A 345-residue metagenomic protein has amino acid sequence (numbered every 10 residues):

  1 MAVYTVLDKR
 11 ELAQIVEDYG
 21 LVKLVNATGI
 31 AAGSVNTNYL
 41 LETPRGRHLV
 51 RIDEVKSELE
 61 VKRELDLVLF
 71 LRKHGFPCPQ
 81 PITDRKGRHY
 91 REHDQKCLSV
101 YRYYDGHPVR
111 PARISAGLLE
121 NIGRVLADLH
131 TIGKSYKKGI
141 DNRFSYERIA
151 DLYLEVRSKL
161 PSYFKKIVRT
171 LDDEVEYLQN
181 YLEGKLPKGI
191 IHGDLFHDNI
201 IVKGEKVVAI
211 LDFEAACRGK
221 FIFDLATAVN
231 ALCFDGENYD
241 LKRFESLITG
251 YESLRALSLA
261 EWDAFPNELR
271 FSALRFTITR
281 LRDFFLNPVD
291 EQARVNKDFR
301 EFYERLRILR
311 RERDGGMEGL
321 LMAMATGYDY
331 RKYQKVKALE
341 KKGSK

Functional and structural regions predicted by a protein language model:
M1-R85, K203-K206, M324-K345: Conserved NTP-binding catalytic cores of kinases and kinase-like/nucleotidyltransferase enzymes across multiple kinase
L7-D18, K137-G139, A150-G193: An alpha-helical support segment within catalytic cores of ATP-dependent transferases
S34-P44, L49-V50, P81-I82, E176-F223 (+1 more regions): Active-site acidic catalytic loop and adjacent metal/ATP-binding pocket of ATP-dependent phosphoryl transfer enzymes
T43-Y136: ATP-binding pocket architecture of kinase catalytic cores
G117, L259-L269: All-alpha amphipathic helical-bundle segments outside canonical DNA-binding/catalytic cores that form hydrophobic
F144-Y146: Terminal low-complexity/disordered tails
E155, F276-K345: ATP/Mg2+ or Mg2+-diphosphate-binding catalytic cores that bind nucleotide phosphates or diphosphates via glycine-rich
I222-A256, S272-P288: Active-site activation/catalytic loop segments of kinase-like enzymes and analogous catalytic loops in related
